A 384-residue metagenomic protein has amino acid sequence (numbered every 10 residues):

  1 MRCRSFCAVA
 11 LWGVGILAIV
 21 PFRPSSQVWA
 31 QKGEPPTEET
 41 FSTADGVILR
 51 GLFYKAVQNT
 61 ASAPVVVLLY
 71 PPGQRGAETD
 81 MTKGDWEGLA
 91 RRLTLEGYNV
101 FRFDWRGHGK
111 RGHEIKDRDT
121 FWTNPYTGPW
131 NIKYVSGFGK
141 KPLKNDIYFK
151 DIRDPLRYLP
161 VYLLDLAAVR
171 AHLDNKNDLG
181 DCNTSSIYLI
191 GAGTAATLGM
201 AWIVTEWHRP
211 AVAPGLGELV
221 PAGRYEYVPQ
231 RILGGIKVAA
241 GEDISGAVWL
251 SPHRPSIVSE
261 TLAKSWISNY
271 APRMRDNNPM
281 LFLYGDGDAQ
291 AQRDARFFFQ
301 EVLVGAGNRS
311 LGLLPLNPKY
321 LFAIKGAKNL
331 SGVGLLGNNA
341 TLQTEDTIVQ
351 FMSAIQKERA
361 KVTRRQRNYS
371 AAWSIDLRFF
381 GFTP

Functional and structural regions predicted by a protein language model:
A8-R23: Bacterial N-terminal signal peptides
W29-T60: N-terminal cap/lid segment of alpha/beta-hydrolase-fold proteins
V57-E96, F101-D104, K110-D119: Short, surface-exposed "cap/lid" segments of acyl-processing enzymes
R118-G180: Alpha/beta-hydrolase active-site loop
D174, A196-R209: Short glycine-enriched nucleophile-adjacent loop and the immediately C-terminal alpha-helix near the catalytic center
G180-G193: Alpha/beta-hydrolase fold nucleophile elbow
A213-P315: The feature captures the conserved acid-bearing segment of alpha/beta-hydrolase catalytic domains
G307-P384: C-terminal catalytic histidine-bearing segment of alpha/beta-hydrolase fold enzymes
